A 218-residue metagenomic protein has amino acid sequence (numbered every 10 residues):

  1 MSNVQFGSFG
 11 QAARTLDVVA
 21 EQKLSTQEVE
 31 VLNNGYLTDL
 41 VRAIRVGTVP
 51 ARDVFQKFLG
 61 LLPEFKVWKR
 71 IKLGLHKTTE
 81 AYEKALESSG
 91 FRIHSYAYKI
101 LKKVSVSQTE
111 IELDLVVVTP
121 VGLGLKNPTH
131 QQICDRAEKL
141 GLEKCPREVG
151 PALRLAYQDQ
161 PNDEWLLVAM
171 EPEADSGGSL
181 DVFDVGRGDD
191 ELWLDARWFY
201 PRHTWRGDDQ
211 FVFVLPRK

Functional and structural regions predicted by a protein language model:
M1-K218: A binding-site-centric feature that preferentially detects glycan-recognition modules on secreted/surface proteins
